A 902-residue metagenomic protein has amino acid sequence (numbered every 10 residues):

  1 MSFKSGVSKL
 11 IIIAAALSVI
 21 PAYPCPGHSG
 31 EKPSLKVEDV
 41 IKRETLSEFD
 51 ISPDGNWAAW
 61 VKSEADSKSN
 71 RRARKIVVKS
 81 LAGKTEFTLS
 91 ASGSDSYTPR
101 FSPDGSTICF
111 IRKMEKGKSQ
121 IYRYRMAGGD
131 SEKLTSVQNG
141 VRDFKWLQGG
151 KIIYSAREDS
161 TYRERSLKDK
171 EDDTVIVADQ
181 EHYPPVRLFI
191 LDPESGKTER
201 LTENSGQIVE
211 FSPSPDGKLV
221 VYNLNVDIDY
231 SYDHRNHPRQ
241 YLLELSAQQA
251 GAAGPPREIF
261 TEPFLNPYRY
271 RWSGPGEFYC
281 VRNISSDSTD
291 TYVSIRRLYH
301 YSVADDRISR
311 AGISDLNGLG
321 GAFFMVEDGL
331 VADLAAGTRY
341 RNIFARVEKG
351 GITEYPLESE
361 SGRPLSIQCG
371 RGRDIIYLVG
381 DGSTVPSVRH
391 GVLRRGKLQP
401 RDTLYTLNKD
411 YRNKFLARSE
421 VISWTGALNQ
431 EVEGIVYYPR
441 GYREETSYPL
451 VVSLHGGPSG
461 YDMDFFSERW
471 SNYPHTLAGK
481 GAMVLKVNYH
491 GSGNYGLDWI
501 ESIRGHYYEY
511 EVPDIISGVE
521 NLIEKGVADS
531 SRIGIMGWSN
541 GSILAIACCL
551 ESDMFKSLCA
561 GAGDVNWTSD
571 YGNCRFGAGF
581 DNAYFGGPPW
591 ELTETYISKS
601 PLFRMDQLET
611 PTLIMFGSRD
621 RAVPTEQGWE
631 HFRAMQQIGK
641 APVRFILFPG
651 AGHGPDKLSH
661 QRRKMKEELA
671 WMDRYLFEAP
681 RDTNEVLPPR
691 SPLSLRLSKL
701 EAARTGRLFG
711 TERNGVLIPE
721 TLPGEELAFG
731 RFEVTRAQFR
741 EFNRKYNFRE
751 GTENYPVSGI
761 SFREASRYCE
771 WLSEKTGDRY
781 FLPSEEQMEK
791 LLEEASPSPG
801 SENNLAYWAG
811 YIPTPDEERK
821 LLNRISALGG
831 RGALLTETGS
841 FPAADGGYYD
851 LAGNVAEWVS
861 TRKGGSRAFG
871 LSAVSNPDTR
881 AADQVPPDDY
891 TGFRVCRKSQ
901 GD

Functional and structural regions predicted by a protein language model:
P53-D54, P103-D104, L147-G149, P215-D216 (+3 more regions): Residue-level detector of Asp-centered blade-edge/turn motifs that repeat once per structural unit in beta-propeller
G55-A58, G105-I108, I152-I153, V220 (+3 more regions): Hydrophobic beta-strand positions that form the internal "hydrophobic ladder" of WD40/Gbeta-like beta-propeller blades
K62-K75, S90-S96, I111-Y122, S136-R142 (+11 more regions): A flexible loop/linker signature enriched in serine peptidases of the S9 family
I153-S155, E164, E181-L188, V209 (+5 more regions): Non-catalytic accessory segments flanking enzyme active sites
D410-K525, D529-S531, W538, Y571: Cap/lid segment of the alpha/beta-hydrolase catalytic domain
T476, K486-S694: Active-site-proximal cap/loop segments of hydrolase catalytic domains
A703-R749, E753-E764, E770, G853: A short glycine-rich, aromatic-capped structural motif
G751-N754, F762-R897: Functional-site microenvironments in short loops/helix caps that host divalent-cation chemistry
